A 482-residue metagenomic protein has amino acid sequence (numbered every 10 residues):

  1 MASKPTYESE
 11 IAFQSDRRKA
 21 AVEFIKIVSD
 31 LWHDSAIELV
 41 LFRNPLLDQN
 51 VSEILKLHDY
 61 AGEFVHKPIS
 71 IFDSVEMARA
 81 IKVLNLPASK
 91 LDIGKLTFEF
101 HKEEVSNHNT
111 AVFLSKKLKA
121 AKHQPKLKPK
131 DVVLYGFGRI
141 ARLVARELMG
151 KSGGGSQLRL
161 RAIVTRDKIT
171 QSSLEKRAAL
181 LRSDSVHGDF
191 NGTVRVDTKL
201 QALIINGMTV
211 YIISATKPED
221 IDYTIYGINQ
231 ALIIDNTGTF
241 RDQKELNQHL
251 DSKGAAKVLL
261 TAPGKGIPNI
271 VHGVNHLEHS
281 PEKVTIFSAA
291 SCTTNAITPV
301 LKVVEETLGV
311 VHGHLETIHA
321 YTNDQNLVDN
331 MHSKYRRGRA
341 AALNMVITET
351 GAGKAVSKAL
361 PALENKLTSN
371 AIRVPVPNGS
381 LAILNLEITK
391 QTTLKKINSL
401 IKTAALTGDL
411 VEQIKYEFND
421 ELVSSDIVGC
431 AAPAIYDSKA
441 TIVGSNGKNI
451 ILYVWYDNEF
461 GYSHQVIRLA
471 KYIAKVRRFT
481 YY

Functional and structural regions predicted by a protein language model:
A2-L55, T307-K448: C-terminal substrate-binding/catalytic lobe of Rossmann-fold NAD(P)-dependent dehydrogenases
A2-N326, K334, R468-L469, K475 (+1 more regions): N-terminal Rossmann-like NAD(P) cofactor-binding subdomain of oxidoreductases, focused on the glycine-rich
T165, L386-K390, V454-Y456: Short beta-strand-to-loop capping motifs
I205-V210, N446-K448, L452: Beta-strand-turn-beta hairpins that frame and shape the catalytic cleft of phosphate-ester-processing enzymes
N295, Q391-T392, F460-G461: A generic structural signal for alpha-helix starts
R373-V374, W455-Y462: Glycine-rich phosphate/pyrophosphate-binding beta-alpha loops
